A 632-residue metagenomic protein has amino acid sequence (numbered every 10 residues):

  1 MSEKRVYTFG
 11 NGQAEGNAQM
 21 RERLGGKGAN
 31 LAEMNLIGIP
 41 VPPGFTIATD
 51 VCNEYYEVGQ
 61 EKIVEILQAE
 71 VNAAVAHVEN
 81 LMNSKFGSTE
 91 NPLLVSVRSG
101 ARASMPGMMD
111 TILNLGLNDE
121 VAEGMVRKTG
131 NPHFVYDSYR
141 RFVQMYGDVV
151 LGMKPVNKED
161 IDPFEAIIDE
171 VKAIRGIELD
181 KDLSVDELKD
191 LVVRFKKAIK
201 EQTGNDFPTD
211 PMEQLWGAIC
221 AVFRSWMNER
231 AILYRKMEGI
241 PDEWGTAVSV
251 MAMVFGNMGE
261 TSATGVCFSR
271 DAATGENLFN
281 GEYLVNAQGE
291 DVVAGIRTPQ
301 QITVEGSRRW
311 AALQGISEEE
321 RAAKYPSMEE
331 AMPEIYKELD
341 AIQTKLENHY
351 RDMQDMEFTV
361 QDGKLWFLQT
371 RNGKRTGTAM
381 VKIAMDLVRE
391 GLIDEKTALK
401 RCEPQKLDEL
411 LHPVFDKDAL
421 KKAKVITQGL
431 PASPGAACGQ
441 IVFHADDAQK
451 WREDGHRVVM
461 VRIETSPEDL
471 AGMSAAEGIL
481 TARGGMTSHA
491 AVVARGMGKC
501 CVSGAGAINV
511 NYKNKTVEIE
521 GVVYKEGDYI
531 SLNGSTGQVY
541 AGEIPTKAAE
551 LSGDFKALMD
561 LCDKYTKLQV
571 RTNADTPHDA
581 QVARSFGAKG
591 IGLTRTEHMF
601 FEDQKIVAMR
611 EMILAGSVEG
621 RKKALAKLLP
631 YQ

Functional and structural regions predicted by a protein language model:
M1-A423, K450, H456-V459, S466-A471 (+7 more regions): Nucleotide/phosphate-binding sheet-loop regions of phosphoryl- and nucleotidyl-transfer enzymes
M20, C438-G439, I479-L480, L568-R571 (+1 more regions): Short, flexible loop segments at the rims of nucleotide/cofactor-binding pockets, characterized by
A69, M237, E395, L399-V458 (+2 more regions): Long, charged amphipathic helices and adjacent flexible linkers at domain junctions
L365, V517, G537-V539: Hydrophobic residues embedded in beta-strands of well-ordered beta-sheets
H444, V461-E464, A482-G485, A505 (+1 more regions): Glycine-rich beta-to-alpha transition loops that act as phosphate-gripper elements at the mouths of alpha/beta enzyme
A445-A448, T465-P467, T487, T516-E518 (+1 more regions): A generic local structural motif
T481-D528, L532-G534: Structured functional modules or segments
